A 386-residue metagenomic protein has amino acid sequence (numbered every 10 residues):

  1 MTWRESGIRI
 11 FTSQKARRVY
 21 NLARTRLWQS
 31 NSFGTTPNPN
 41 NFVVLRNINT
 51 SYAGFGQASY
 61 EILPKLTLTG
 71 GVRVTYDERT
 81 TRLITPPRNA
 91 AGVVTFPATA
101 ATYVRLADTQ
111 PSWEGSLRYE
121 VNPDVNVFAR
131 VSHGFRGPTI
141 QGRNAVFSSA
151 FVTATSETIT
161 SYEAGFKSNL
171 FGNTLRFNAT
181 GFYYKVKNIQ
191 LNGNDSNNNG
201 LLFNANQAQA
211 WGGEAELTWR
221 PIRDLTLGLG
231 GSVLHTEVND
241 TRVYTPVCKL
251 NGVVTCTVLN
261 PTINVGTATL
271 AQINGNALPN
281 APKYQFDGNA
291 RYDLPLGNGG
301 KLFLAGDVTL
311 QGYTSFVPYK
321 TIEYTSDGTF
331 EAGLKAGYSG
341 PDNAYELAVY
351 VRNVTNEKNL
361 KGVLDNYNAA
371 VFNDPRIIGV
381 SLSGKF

Functional and structural regions predicted by a protein language model:
M1-S6, E61, A129, Y162 (+1 more regions): Conserved C-terminal beta-signal and adjacent last beta-strands/turns of outer-membrane beta-barrel proteins
T2-S13, L45-Y184: Structural signature of Gram-negative outer-membrane beta-barrels, strongest in the C-terminal barrel of TonB-dependent
R9-S13, V74-T80, V131-G137, N144 (+10 more regions): Transmembrane beta-strands of outer-membrane beta-barrel pores
R17-V44, R79-A107, T139-T153, N188-F203 (+4 more regions): Solvent-exposed loop segments that connect transmembrane elements
N49-F55, Q110-W113, N126, I159-G165 (+6 more regions): Transmembrane beta-barrel architecture of outer-membrane proteins
L63-T67, N122-D124, I159, F171-N173 (+7 more regions): Outer-membrane beta-barrel channels and translocator barrels
L68, Y183-K185, F203-P318: Gram-negative outer-membrane beta-barrel transporters
E120, N126-R136, T153-R220, T226-R242: Membrane-embedded beta-barrel scaffold of Gram-negative outer-membrane proteins
